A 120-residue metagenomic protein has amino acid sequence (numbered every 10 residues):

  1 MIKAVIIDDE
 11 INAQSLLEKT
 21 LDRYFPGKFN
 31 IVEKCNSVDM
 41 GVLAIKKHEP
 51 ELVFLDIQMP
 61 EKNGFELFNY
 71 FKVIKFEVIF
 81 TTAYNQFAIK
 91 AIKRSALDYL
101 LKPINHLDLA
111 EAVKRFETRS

Functional and structural regions predicted by a protein language model:
M1-A4: Extreme N-terminal starter segment of soluble prokaryotic enzymes
I7-D8, C35, V53: Conserved sequence signature across two-component system core domains
D9-I11, I57: Generic detector of well-ordered alpha-helical packing
I11-E33: Two-component/phosphorelay signaling modules centered on CheY-like receiver
L17, C35, A88-A91: Generic structural signal for conserved hydrophobic packing positions in ordered secondary structure
E33-N36, L101: Short loop/edge segments at beta-strand edges and connector loops that shape dinucleotide/nucleotide cofactor-binding
S37-G41: Short alpha-helical segment
V42-A44, H48-S120: CheY-like receiver
